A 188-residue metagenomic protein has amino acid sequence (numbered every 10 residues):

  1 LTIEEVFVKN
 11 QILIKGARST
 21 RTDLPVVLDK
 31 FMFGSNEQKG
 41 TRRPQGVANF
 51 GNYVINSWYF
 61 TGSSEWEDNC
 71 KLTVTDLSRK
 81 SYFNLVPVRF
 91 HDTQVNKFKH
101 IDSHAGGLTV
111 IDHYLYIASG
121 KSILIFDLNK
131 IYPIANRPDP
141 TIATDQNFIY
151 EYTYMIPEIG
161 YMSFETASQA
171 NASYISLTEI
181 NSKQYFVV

Functional and structural regions predicted by a protein language model:
T2-K15, T20-D68: Beta-strand-rich domains and repeat architectures in extracellular enzymes and scaffolds, especially beta-propellers
L24-Q38, F83-F98, I159-T166: A short beta-strand motif characteristic of beta-propeller blades
S35-G51, H100-I111, T166-Y185: Structural signature of eukaryotic scaffold interfaces centered on beta-propeller domains
F50, D68, I111-D112, S119-K121: Short loop/turn segments that connect beta-strands within the blades of beta-propeller domains, predominantly WD40
F50-A105: Short N-terminal edge-element motif at the start of the domain
S63-T73, S122-A135: Structural motif
D76-R79, F126-I149: Short loop/turn segments immediately following beta-strands, especially the blade-tip and inter-blade linker loops
